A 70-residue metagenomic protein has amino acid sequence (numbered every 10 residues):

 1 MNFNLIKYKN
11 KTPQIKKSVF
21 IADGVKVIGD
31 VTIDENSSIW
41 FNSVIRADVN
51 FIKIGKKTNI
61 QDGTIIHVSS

Functional and structural regions predicted by a protein language model:
M1-K17: Extreme N-terminal tail/first-helix region
P13, S18-I21, V25, V31 (+4 more regions): A structural motif detector for beta-strand N-caps
